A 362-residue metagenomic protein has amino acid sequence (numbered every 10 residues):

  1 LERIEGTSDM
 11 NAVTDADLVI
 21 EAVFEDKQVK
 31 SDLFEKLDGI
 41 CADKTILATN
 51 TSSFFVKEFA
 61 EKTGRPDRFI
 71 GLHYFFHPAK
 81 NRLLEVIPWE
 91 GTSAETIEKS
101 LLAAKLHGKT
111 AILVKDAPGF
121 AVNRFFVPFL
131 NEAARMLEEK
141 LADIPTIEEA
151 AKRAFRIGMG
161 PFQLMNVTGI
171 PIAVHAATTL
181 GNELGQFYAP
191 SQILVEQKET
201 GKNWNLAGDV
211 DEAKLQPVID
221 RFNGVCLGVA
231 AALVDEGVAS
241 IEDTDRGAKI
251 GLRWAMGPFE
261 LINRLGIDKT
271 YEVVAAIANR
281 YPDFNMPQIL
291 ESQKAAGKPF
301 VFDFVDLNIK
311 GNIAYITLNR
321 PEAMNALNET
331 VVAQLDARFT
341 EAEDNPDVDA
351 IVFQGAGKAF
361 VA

Functional and structural regions predicted by a protein language model:
L1-G311, N319-E322: N-terminal glycine-rich phosphate-binding loop for ADP-containing cofactors
A296-A362: Conserved CoA-thioester-binding segment of acyl-CoA-metabolizing enzymes
